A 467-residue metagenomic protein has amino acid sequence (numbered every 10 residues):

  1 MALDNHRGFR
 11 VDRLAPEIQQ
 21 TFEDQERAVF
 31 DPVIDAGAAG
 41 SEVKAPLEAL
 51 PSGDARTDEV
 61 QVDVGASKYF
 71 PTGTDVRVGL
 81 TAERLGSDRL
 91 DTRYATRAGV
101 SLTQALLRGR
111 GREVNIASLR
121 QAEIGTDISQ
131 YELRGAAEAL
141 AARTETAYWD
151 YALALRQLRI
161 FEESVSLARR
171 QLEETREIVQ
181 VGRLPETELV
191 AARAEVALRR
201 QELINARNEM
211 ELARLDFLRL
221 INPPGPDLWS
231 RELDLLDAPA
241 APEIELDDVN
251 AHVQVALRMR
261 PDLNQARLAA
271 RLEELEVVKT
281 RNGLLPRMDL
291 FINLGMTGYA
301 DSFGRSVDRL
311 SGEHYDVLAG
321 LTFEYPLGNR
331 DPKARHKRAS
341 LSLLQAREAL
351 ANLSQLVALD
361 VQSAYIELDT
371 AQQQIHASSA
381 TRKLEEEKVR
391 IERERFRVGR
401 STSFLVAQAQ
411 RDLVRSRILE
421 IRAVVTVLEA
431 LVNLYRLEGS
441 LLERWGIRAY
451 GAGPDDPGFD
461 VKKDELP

Functional and structural regions predicted by a protein language model:
M1-A49, A55-K68: N-terminal cofactor/phosphate-binding cores enriched in small/glycine residues, especially glycine-rich loops such as
R10-L14, I18, R27, P71-A95 (+10 more regions): Sec/SRP-type N-terminal targeting helices
E26, E132-H252, E367, A371 (+5 more regions): Periplasmic alpha-helical coiled-coil/stalk elements that build and connect Gram-negative outer-membrane
A36-E42, V78-R84, L290-M296: Transmembrane beta-barrel strands of outer-membrane/channel proteins
K44, P224-R231, P239-I244, V249 (+3 more regions): Acidic, low-complexity, intrinsically disordered peripheral segments
L47-S52, L85-D88, R305-R309: Extracellular loop and loop/strand-boundary signature of outer-membrane beta-barrel proteins
D58-V64, L80, T96-L102, H252 (+1 more regions): Hydrophobic, lipid-facing positions within transmembrane beta-strands of outer-membrane proteins
